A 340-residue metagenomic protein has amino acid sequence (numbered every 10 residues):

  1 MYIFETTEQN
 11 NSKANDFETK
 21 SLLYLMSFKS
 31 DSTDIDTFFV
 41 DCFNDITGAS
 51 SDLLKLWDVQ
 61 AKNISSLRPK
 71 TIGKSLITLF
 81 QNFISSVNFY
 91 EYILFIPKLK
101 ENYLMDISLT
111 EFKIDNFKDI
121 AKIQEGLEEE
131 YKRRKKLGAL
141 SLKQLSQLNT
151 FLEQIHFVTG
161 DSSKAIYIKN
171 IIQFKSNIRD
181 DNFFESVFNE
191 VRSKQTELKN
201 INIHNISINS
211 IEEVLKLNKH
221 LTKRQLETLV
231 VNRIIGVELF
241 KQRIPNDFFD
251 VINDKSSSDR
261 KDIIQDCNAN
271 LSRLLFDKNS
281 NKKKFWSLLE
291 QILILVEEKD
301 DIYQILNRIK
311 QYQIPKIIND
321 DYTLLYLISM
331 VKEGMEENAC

Functional and structural regions predicted by a protein language model:
M1-Q9, I64-I309, I318, L325-L327: Acidic metal-coordinating catalytic centers involved in nucleic-acid phosphodiester chemistry
E8-N11, D16-T78: Catalytic centers of nucleases
K13-S21, V59, N82-F83, I93 (+1 more regions): Broad hydrophobic/π-residue packing in well-ordered secondary structure
Y24, L306-C340: Hydrophobic, glycine-enriched assembly/anchoring segments
D34-D36, L54-W57, N88-E91, D320-L324: Generic structural motif recognizing short loop/turn segments at the entrances and edges of beta-strands
